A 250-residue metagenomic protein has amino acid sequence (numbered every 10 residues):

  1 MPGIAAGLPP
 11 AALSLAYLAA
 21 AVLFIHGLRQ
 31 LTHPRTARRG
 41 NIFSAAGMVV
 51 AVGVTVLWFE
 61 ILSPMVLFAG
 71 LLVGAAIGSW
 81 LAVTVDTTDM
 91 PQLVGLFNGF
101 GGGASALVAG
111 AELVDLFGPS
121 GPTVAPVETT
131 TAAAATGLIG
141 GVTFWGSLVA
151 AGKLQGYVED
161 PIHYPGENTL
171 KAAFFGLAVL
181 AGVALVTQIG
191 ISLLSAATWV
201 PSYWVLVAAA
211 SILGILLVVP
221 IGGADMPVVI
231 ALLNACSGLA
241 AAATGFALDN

Functional and structural regions predicted by a protein language model:
M1-P64: N-terminal transmembrane signal-anchor/hairpin module of polytopic inner-membrane proteins
G7-A21, W58-A76, T129-F144, A196-A209: Structural signature of hydrophobic alpha-helical transmembrane segments
Y17-L28, M48-T55, L72-L81, V108 (+3 more regions): Hydrophobic core segments of alpha-helical transmembrane domains in multi-pass membrane transport and ion-translocation
V22-T36, A75-V94, S147-P161, L213-M226: C-terminal ends of transmembrane helices
R38-G47, L67-G70, D89-G101, I162-A173 (+1 more regions): Cytoplasmic-side transmembrane-helix entry/capping segments in multi-pass membrane proteins
V54-W58, W80-T84, V94-G95, G103-D115 (+2 more regions): Generic transmembrane alpha-helix signature in multi-pass membrane proteins, especially transporters/channels
T55-F68, W80-P91, A106-V124, T187-S195: Transmembrane alpha-helix boundary signature
L67, G121-G141, A240-N250: Structural signal for the N-terminal portions of transmembrane helices and their immediately preceding loop/interface
